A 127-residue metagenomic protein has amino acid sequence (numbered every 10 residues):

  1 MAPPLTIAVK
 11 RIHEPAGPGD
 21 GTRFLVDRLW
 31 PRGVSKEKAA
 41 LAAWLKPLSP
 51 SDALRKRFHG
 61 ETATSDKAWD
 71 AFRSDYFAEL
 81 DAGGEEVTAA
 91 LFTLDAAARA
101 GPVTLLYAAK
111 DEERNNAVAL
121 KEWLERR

Functional and structural regions predicted by a protein language model:
M1-R127: Residues lining hydrophobic/aromatic ligand-binding pockets adjacent to catalytic sites
